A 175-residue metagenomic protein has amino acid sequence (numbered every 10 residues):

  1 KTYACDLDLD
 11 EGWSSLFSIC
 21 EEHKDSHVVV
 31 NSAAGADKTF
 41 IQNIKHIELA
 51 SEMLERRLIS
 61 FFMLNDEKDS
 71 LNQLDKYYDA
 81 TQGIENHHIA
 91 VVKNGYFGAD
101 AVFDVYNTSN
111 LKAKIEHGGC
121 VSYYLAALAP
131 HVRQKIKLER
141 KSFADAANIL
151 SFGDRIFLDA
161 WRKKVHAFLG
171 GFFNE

Functional and structural regions predicted by a protein language model:
K1-G12: N-terminal phosphate/diphosphate-binding loop that engages ATP/GTP or pyrophosphate donors across diverse enzyme folds
E11-S15, F40-I47, D69-D79, A99-L111: Well-ordered, non-membrane alpha-helical segments in soluble/globular domains
S26-I44: Switch II (G3) loop of P-loop NTPases
V29-V30, S60-D66, A90-G95: Conserved beta-strand segments of the P-loop GTPase G domain that flank and frequently precede/overlap
N43-E67: Inter-motif core of Ras-like GTPase G domains
S51-E55, T81-N86: Short, conserved loop/helix-junction motifs that constitute active-site signature segments in enzyme catalytic cores
N72, A146-E175: C-terminal accessory extensions appended to soluble enzyme cores
G95-F97, V102-V105, N110-A160: Beta-strand-loop-alpha "switch" segments that mediate conformational coupling across diverse proteins
